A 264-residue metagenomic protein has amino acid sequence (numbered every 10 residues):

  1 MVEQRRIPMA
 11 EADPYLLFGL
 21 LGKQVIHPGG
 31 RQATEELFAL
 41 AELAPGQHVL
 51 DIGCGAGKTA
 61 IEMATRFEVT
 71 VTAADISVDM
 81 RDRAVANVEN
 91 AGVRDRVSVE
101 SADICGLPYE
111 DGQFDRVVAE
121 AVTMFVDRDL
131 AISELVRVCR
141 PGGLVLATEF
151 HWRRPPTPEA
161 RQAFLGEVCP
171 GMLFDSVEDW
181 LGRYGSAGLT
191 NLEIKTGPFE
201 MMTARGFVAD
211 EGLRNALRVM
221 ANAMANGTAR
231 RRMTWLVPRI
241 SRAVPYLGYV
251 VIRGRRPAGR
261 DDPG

Functional and structural regions predicted by a protein language model:
H27-P45: Conserved alpha-helix/loop element of class I SAM-dependent methyltransferases that forms part of the SAM/SAH-binding
G46-G55: Conserved class I S-adenosyl-L-methionine
L50, T59-G106: Class I SAM-dependent methyltransferase SAM/SAH-binding core
C105-R116: A short acidic, Gly/Pro-enriched loop at the edge of an enzyme's catalytic core that lines a small-molecule cofactor
D129-L144: A short glycine-rich, Lys/Arg-flanked "PGG" loop and its adjoining helix->strand segment in the class I
F150-G171: Short, glycine-/aromatic-enriched active-site segment of Class I SAM-dependent methyltransferases
M172-A187: Short alpha-helix
E193-G264: Conserved Class I S-adenosyl-L-methionine
